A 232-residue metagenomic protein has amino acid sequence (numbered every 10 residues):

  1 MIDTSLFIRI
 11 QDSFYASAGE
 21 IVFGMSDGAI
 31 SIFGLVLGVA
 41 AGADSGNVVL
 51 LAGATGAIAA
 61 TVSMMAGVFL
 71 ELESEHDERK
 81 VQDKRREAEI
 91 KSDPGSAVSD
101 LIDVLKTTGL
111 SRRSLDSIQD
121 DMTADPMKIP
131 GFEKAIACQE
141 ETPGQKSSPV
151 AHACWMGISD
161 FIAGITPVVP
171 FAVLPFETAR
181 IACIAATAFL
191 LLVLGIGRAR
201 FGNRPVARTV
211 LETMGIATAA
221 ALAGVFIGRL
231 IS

Functional and structural regions predicted by a protein language model:
M1-L72: Internal alpha-helical transmembrane segments
I2-G19, L72-G157: Cytosol/matrix-facing amphipathic helices and coiled-coil assembly/linker segments of eukaryotic membrane proteins
A18, V39-A40, V169-S232: Alpha-helical transmembrane anchor segments
G19-F23, V48-G56, A60, S148 (+4 more regions): Alpha-helical transmembrane segments of multi-pass membrane proteins, especially transporters and channels
D27, A66, L115, D160 (+2 more regions): Residue-level signature of catalytic and energy-coupling elements of molecular machines, predominantly ATP/GTP-dependent
G28-F33, M156-P167: Core segments of transmembrane alpha-helices that mediate helix-helix packing or line hydrophobic substrate/ligand
T61, M65-D77, Q82, V210 (+2 more regions): Membrane-spanning helices that line or support transport/gating and their immediate boundary helices in channels
A66-E73, E140-P143, V193-P205: C-terminal ends of transmembrane helices
